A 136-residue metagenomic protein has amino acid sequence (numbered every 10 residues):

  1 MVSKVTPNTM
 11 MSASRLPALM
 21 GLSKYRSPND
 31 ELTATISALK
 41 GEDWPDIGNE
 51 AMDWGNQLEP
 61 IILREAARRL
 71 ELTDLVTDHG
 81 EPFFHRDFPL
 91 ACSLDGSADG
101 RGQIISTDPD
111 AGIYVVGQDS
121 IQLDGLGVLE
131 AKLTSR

Functional and structural regions predicted by a protein language model:
M1-L58: Charged, glycine-rich intrinsically disordered N-terminal tails and low-complexity linkers that flank
M52-V76: Acidic-basic catalytic patches of nuclease active cores, encompassing PD-(D/E)XK and other metal-cofactor nuclease
A66, L94-I113, D124-R136: Conserved catalytic cores of phosphodiester-cleaving nucleases, focusing on short active-site segments
L72-H79, I104-T107: Short secondary-structure capping/junction motifs at helix and strand boundaries
H79-R86: Short, solvent-exposed loop/turn elements at beta->coil junctions and helix N-caps that rim active or binding pockets
F88-C92: A short, glycine/Asx- and small/polar-enriched loop/turn that sits immediately N-terminal to a beta-strand
G117-S120: Conserved catalytic micro-motifs used in adenylation/nucleotidyl-transfer and phosphoryl/amide- and methyl-transfer
